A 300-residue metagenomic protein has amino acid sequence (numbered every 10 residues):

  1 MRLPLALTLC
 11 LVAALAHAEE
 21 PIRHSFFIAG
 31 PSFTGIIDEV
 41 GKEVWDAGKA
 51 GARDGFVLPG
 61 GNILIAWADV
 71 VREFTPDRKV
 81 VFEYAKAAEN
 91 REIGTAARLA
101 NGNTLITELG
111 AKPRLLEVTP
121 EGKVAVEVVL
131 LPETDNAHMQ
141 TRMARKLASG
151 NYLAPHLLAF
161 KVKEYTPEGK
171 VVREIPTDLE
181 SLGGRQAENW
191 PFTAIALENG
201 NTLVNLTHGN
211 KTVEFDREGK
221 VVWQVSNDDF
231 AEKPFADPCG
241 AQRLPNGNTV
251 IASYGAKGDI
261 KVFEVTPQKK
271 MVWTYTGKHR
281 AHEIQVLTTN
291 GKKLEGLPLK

Functional and structural regions predicted by a protein language model:
P4-A14: Bacterial N-terminal signal peptides
E19-K300: Histidine-/acidic-rich catalytic cores in large beta-rich domains
